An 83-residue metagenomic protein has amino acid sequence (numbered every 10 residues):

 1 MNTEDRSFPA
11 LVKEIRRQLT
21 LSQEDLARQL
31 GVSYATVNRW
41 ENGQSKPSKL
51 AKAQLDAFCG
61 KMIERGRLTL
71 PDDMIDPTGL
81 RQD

Functional and structural regions predicted by a protein language model:
M1-Q18, D56, L68: A short, Lys/Arg-rich alpha-helix, primarily the initiator
R17, G31, N42-Q44, G60: Residue-level detection of the helix-turn-helix DNA-binding "recognition helix"
T20-R39: Short alpha-helical DNA-recognition segment
S48-T69: DNA major-groove recognition helix of helix-turn-helix/homeodomain DNA-binding modules
R67-L68, D72-D83: Helix-turn-helix/homeodomain-like alpha-helical modules used for DNA recognition and transcription-factor dimerization
